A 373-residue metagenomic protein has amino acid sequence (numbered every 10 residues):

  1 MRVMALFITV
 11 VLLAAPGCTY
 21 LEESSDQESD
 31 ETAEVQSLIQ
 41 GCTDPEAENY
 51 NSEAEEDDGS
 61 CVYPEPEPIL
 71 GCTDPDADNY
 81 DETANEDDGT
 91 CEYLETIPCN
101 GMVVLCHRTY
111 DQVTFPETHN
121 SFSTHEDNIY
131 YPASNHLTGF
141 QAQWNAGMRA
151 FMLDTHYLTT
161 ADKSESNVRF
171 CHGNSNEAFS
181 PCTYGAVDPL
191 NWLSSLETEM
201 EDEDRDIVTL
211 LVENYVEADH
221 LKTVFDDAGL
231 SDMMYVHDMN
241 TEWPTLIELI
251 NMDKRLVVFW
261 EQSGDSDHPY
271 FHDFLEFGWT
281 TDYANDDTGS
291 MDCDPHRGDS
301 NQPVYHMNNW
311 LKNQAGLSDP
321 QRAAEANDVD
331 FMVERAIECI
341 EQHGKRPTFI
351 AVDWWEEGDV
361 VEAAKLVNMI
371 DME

Functional and structural regions predicted by a protein language model:
M1-S37: Secretory targeting signatures
M4, V11, Q36, Y63 (+2 more regions): N-terminal non-cleavable signal-anchor helices
V10, D44, D74, F140 (+1 more regions): Short glycine-/small-residue-rich flexible loop motifs, especially phosphate/cofactor-binding loops
L12, C61, C91, F170-N174: Short beta-strand element of the conserved SAM-dependent methyltransferase core
E23-T96: Extracellular calcium-associated, cysteine-rich motifs in secreted modular proteins
T96-E373: Catalytic cores of phosphodiester-bond hydrolases, prominently lipid phosphodiesterases
